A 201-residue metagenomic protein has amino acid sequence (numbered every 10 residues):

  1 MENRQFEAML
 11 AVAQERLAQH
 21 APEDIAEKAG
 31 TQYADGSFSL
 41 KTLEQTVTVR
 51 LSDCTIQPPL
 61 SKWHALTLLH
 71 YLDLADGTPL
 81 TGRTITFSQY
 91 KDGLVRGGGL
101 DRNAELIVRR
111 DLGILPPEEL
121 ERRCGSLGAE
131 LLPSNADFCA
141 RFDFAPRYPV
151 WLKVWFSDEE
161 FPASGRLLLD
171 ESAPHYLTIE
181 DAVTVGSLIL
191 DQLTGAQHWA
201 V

Functional and structural regions predicted by a protein language model:
M1-D35, H64, Y71-E130: Short Lys/Arg-enriched alpha/beta "domain-start" segment
D24-L51, E130-F156: Amphipathic, interaction-prone secondary-structure segments
Q45-H70, W155-E180: Intrinsically disordered, low-complexity regulatory segments enriched in Ser/Thr/Pro and charged residues
P58, L106, R110, F138 (+1 more regions): Short, charged/polar micro-motifs that form catalytic or ligand-binding hotspots
L69-D76, I189, L193: Generic structural signal for hydrophobic core residues of well-folded globular domains
L115-H175: Conserved binding-pocket/active-site segment within a compact domain
D170-V201: A recognition module on extended beta-rich or small alphabeta surfaces enriched in W/G with H and D/E
